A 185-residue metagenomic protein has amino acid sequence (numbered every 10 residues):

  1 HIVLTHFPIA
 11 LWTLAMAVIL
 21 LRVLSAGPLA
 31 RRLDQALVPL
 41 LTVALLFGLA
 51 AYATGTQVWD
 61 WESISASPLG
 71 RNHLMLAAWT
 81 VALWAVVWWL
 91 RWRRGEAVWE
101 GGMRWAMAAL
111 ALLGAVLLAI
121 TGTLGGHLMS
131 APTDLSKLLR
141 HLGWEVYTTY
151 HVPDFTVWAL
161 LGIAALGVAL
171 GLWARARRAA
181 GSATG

Functional and structural regions predicted by a protein language model:
I2-G185: Polytopic transmembrane helical bundles with strong interfacial aromatic enrichment
